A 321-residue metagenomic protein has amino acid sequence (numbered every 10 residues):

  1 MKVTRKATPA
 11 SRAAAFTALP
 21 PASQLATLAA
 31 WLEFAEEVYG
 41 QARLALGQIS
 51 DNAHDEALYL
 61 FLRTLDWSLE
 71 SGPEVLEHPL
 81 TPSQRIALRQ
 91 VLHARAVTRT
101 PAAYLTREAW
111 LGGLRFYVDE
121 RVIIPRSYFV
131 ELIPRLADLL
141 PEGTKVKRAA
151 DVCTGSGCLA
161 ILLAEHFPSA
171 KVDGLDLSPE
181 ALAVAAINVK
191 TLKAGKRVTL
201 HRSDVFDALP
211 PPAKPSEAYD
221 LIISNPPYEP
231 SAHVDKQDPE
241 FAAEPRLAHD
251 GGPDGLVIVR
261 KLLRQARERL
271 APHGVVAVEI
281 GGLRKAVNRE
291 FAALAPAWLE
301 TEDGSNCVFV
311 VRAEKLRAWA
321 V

Functional and structural regions predicted by a protein language model:
M1-L19, S23-A26, A30, A297-L299 (+2 more regions): Accessory (non-catalytic) regions of SAM-dependent nucleic-acid methyltransferases and partner specificity/recognition
R5-L111: N-terminal auxiliary segments of SAM/dcSAM-dependent transferases
L32, A57, L88-R89, S156 (+5 more regions): A general structural signal for well-ordered alpha-helical segments in protein cores
L60, R99, F129, L159 (+3 more regions): Residue-level signal for inorganic ion chemistry
V75-P82, I86-P168, L177-V184, L209 (+1 more regions): SAM-dependent Rossmann-like transferase core, predominantly class I methyltransferases with a strong bias toward
P134, S169-K171, L175-V321: S-adenosylmethionine
